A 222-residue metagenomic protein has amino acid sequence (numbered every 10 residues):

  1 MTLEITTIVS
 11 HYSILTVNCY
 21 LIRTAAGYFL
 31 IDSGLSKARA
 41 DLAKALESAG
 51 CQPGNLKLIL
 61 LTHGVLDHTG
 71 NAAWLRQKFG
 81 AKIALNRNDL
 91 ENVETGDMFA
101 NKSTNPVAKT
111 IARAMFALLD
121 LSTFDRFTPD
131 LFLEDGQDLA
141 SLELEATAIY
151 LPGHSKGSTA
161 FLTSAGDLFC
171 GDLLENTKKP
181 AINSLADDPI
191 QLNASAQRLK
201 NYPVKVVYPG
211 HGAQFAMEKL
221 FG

Functional and structural regions predicted by a protein language model:
M1-T6, F116-L121, L142-L144: Short Pro/Gly-enriched beta-strand edge/turn motifs at strand-loop
T2-A49, A160-G171: Conserved beta-strand hairpin/beta-sheet module of binuclear metal-dependent hydrolase folds, prominently
I22, D32, L42, H63 (+8 more regions): Divalent metal-coordination and catalytic microenvironments
F29-I31, L60, I83, D167-F169 (+1 more regions): Residue-level marker for buried hydrophobic side chains located in beta-strands that build the well-ordered beta-sheet
S36-K37, T123-F124, T128, D138 (+1 more regions): Metallo-beta-lactamase
R39-A40, G64, T69-N71, K156 (+1 more regions): Short N-terminal helix/helix-N-cap motif within the alpha/beta-hydrolase-1
E47-L131: Active-site HxH/HxHxD metal-binding segment of metal-dependent hydrolases
